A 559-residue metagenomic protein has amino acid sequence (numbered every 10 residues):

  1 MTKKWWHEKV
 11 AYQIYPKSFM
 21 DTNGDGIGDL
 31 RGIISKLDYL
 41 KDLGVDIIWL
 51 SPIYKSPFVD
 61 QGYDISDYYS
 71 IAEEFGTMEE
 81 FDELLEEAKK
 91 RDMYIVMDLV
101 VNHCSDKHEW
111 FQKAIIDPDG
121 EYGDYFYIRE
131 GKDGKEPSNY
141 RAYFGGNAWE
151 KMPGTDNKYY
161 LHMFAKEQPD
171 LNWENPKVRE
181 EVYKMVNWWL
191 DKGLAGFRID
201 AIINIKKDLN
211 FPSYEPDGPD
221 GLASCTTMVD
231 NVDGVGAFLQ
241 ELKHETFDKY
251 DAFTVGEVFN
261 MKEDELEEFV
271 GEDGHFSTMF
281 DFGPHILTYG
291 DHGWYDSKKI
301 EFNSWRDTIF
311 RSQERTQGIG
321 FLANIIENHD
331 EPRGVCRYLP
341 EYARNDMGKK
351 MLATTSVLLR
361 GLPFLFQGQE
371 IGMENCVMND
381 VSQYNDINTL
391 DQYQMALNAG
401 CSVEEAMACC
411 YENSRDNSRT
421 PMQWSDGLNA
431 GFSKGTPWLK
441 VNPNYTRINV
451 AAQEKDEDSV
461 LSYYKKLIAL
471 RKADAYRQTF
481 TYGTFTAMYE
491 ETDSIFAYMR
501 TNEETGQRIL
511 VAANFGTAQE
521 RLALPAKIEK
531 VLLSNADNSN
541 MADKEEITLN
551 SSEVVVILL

Functional and structural regions predicted by a protein language model:
T2-N187, D191, N204-D264, M422: Acidic/aromatic-lined carbohydrate-recognition and catalytic surfaces of CAZymes acting on diverse glycans
W6, Y214-P219, S224-T227, A237-L239 (+12 more regions): Loop/helix patches that line or flank the sugar-binding groove of alpha-linked glycan CAZymes
I48, F197-I199: Hydrophobic residues within beta-strands of alpha/beta enzymes
F58-G62, L266-E272, I547: Short glycine-biased active-site loop of nucleotidyltransferases that positions the nucleotide triphosphate and helps
Q519-A536: Beta-strand-rich binding/interaction modules
D543-L559: C-terminal beta-strand-rich structural cap/linker in extracellular carbohydrate-active enzymes
